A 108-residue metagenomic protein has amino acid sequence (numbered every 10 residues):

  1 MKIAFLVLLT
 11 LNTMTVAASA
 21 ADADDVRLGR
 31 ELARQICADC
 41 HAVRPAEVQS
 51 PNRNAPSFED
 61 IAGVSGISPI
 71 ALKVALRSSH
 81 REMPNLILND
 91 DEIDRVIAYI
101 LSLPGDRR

Functional and structural regions predicted by a protein language model:
A4-T15: Bacterial N-terminal signal peptides
M14-L32: Electrostatic cytochrome c docking/interface patches
G29, R34-R44, V96: The canonical Cys-X-X-Cys-His
P45-K73: Gly/Gly-Pro-rich "capping" loops immediately C-terminal to redox-active cysteine motifs in periplasmic/lumenal
I70-R77, P84-I87: Long, charge-enriched, surface-exposed interaction segments in small proteins/subunits
H80, I87-R108: C-terminal capping alpha-helices of c-type cytochrome domains
